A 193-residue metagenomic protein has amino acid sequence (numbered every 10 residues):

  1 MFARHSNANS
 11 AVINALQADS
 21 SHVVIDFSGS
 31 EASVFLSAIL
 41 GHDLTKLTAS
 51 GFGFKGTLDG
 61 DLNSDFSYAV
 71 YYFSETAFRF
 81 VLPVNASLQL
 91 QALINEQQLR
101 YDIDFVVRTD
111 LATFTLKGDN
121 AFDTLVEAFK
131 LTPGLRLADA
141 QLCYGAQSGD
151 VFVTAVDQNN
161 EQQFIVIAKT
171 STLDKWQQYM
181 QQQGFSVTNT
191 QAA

Functional and structural regions predicted by a protein language model:
M1-A193: Basic, glycine/lysine-rich polyanion-binding surfaces/domains
